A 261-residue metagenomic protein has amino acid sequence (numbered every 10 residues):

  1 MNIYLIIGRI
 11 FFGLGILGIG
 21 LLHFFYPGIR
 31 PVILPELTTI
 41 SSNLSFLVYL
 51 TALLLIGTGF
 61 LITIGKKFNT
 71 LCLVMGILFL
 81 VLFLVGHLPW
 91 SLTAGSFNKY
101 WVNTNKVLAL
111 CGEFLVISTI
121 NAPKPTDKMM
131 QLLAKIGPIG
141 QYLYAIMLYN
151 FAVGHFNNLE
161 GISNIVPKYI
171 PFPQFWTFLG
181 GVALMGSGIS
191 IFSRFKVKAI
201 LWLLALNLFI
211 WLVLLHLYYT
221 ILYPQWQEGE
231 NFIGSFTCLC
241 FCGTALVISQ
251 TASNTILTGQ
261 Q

Functional and structural regions predicted by a protein language model:
M1-G28, E36, L44-G57, L61-N157 (+2 more regions): Extended, low-polarity transmembrane helix blocks
G28-S41, N158-P171: Short juxtamembrane and helix-loop transition motifs at transmembrane-helix boundaries in membrane proteins
